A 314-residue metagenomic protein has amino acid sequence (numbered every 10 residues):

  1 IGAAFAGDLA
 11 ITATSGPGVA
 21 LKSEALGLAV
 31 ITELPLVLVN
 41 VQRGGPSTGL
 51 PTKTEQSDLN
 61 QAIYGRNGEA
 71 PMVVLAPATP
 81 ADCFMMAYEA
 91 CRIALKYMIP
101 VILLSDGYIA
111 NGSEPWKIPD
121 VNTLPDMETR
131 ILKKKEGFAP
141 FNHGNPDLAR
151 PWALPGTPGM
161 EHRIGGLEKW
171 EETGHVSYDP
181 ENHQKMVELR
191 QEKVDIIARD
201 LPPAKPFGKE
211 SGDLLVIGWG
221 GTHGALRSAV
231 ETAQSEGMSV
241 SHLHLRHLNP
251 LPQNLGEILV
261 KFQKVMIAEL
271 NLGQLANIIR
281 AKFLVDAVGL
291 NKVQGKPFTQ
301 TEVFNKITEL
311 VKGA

Functional and structural regions predicted by a protein language model:
I1-Y64, V73-A94: Thiamine diphosphate
A3-A6, G68-A70, F207-E210, S235: A short alpha-helix capping/helix-coil boundary motif
A6-I11, N67-V73, K261-F262, V285-L290: Glycine/charged-rich beta-loop-alpha catalytic/anionic-binding loops adjacent to active sites
P51-T54, N67, R199, L290: Short, functionally important structural connectors and interaction interfaces within domains
Q61-G68, Q234, K282: Short, conserved catalytic or adaptor-binding loops enriched in Gly and charged residues
M86, C91-A314: Flexible, low-complexity linker and terminal segments
